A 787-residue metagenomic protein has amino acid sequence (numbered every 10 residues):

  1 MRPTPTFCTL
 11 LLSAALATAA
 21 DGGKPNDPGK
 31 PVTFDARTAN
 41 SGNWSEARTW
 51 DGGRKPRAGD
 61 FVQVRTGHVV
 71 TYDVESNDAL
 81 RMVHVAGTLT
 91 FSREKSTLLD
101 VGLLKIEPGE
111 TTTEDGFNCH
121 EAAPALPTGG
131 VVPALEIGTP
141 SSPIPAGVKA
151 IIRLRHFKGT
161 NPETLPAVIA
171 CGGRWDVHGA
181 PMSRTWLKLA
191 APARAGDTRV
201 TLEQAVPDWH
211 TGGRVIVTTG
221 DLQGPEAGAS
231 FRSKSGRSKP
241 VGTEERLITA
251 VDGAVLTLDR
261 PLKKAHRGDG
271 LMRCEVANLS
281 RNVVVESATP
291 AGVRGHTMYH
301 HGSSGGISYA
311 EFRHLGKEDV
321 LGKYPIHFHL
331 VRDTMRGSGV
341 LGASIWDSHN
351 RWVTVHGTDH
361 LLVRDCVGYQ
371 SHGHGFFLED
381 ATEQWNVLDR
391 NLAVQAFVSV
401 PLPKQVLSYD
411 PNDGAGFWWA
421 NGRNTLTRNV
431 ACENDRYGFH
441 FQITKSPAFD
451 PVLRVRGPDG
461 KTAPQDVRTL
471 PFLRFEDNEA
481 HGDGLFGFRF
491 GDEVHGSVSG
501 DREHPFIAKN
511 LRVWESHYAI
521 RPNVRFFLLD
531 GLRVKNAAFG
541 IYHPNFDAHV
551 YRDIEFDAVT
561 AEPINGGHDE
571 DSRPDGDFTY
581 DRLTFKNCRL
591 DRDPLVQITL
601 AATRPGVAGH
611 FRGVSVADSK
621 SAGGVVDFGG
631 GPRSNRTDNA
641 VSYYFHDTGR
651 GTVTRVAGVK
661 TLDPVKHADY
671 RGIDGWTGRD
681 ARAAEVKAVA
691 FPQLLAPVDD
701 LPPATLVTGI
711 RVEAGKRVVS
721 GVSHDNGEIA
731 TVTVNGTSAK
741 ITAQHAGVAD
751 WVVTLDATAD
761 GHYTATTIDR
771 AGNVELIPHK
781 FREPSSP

Functional and structural regions predicted by a protein language model:
F34, D60-V62, H68, S76 (+40 more regions): The right-handed parallel beta-helix/beta-solenoid scaffold, focusing on the short coil/turn and N-cap positions
F34-T66, E203-R214: Acidic Gly/Asp/Thr-rich repetitive segments characteristic of extracellular carbohydrate-active and adhesion proteins
W50, R281, G305-H314, R336-H349 (+12 more regions): Right-handed parallel beta-helix
G59-K188, P207-D208, I216-P225, R232-A250 (+8 more regions): Extracellular beta-helix/beta-solenoid repeat scaffolds
T90-K95, E110-T111, T289-H296, G316-Y324 (+11 more regions): Short glycine/acidic-rich loop motifs that flank beta-strands on beta-rich extracellular proteins
P145-G147, I151-N161, E226-A227, A291-H300 (+3 more regions): Right-handed parallel beta-helix
T201-E203, I216-T218, V718-H724: Short edge beta-strand/loop segments characteristic of extracellular beta-sandwich folds
P697-P787: Ser/Thr-rich low-complexity repeats and stalk/linker segments
